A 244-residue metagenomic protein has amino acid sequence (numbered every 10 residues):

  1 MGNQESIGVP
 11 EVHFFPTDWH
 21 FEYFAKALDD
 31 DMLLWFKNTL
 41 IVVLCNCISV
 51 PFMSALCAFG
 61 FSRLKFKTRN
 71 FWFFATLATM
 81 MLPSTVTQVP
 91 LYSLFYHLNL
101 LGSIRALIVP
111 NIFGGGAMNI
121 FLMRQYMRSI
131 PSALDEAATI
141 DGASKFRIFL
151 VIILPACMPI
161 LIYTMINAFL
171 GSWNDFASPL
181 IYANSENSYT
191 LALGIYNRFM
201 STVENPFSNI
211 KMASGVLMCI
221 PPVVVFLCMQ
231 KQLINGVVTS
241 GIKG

Functional and structural regions predicted by a protein language model:
M1-G244: A structural signal for multi-pass alpha-helical bundles of membrane permease subunits that mediate small-molecule
